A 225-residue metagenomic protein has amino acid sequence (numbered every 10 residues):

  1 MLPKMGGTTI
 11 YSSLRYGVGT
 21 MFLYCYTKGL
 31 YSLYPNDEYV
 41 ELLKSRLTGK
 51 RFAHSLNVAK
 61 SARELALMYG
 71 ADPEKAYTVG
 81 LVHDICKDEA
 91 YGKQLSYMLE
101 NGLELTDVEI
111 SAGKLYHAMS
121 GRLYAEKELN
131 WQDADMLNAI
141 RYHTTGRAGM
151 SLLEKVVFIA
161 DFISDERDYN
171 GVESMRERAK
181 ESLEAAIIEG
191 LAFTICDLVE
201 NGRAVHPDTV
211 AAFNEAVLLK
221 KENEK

Functional and structural regions predicted by a protein language model:
L2-Y11: Extreme N-terminal basic, low-complexity initiation segments that serve as generic localization/processing leaders
Y11, Y24-Y26: Intrinsic-disorder-associated, low-complexity terminal segments enriched in Asp/Asn/His/Tyr and depleted of Lys/Arg
F22-L23, Y34-T48: Generic N-terminal amphipathic, Lys/Arg-enriched alpha-helix
E38-S45, L67-E189: Divalent metal-dependent catalytic cores for phosphoryl transfer on phosphate-bearing substrates
D197-K225: Charged phosphate-binding loop/patch that engages nucleotide di/tri-phosphates or the phosphate backbone of nucleic
